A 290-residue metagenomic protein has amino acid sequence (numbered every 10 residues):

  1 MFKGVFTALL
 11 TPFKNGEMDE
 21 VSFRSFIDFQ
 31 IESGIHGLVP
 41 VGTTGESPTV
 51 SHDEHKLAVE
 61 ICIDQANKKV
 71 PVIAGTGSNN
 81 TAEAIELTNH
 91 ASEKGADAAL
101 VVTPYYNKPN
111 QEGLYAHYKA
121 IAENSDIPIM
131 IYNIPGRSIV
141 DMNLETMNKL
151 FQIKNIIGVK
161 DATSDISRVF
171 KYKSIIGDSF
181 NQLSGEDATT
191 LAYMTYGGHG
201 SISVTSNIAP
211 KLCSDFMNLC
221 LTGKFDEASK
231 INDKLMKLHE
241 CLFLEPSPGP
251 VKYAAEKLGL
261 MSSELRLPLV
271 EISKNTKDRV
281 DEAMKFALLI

Functional and structural regions predicted by a protein language model:
M1-T7, T11-D141: Active-site beta->alpha loop and helix N-cap motifs at the rims of alpha/beta catalytic domains
G4-P12, F29, S33-I35, T44 (+2 more regions): C-terminal alpha-helical cap/extension of soluble enzyme domains
E17, V159, V280: Residue-level signature of catalytic and energy-coupling elements of molecular machines, predominantly ATP/GTP-dependent
F23, H55, V59, A84 (+6 more regions): A general structural signal for well-ordered alpha-helical segments in protein cores
S33, L57, I61-A66, H90 (+9 more regions): Alpha-helical structural signal in soluble globular domains
V50-D53, E86, Q111-L114, M142-L144 (+4 more regions): Short secondary-structure transition/capping segments
E123, R137-F243: Catalytic alpha/beta core domains of metabolic enzymes, predominantly
N133, N155-I156, R266-L267: Glycine-rich phosphate-binding "P-loop"
